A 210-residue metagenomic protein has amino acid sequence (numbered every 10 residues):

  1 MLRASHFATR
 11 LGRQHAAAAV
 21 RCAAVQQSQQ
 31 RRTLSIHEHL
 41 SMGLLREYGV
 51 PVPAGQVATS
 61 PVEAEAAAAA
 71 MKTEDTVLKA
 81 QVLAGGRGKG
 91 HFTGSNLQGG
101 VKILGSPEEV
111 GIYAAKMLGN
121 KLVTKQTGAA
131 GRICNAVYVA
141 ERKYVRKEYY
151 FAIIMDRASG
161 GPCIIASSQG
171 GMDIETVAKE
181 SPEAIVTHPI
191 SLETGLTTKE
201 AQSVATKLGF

Functional and structural regions predicted by a protein language model:
L2-F210: ATP-dependent carboxylate/acyl-activation modules
